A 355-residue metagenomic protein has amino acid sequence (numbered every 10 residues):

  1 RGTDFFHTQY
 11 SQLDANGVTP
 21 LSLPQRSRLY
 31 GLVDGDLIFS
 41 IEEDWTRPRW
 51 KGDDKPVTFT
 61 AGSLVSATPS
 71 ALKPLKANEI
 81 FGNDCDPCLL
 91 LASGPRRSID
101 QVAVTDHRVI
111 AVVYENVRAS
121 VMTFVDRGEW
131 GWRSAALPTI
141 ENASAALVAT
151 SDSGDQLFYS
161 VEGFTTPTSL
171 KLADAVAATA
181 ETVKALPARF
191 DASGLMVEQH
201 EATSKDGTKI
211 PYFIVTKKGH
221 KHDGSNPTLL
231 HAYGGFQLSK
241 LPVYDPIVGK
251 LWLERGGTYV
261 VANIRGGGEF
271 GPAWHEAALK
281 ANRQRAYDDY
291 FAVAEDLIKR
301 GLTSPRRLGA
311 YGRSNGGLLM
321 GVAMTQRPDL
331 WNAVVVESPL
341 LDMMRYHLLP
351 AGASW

Functional and structural regions predicted by a protein language model:
F5-E42, T46-R49, L64, L75-N78 (+8 more regions): Non-catalytic accessory segments flanking enzyme active sites
I41, G94, D106, V161 (+3 more regions): Residues that line or immediately flank small-molecule/substrate-binding pockets and catalytic motifs
K55-A61: Short coil-to-beta strand junction motifs in C2/discoidin
I210, P227, R307: Alpha/beta-hydrolase fold active-site loops
H231-G234, V261: Structural cue for short, hydrophobic secondary-structure segments
V248, E254-R255, V261-W355: Active-site-proximal cap/loop segments of hydrolase catalytic domains
